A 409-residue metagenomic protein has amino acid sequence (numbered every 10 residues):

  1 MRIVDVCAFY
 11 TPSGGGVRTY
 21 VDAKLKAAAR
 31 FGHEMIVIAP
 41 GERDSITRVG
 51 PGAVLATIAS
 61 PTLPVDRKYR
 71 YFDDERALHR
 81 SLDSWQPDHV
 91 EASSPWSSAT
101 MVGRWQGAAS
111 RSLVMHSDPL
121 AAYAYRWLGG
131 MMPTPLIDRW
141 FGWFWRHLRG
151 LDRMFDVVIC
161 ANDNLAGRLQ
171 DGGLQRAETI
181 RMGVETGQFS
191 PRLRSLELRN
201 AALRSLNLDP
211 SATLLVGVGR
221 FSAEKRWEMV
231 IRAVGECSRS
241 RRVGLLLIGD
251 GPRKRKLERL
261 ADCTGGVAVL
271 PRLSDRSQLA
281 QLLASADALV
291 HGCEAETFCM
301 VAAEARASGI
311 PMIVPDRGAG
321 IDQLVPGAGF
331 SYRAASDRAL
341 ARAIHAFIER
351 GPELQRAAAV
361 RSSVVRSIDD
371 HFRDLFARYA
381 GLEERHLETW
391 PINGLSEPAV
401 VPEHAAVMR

Functional and structural regions predicted by a protein language model:
G41, N164, G183: Carbohydrate-associated surface elements
L113-R146, G187, P191-R192: Acceptor-binding helix/loop patch of EC 2.4 sugar-transfer enzymes, predominantly nucleotide-sugar-dependent
I137-V158, G172: Membrane-proximal helix-turn-helix segments that form the acceptor-binding/catalytic region of lipid-linked
R255-S277: Nucleotide-activated donor-binding/catalytic signature segment of Leloir-type glycosyltransferases, i.e., the conserved
V269, P326, F330-D337, H345-P352: Conserved acidic donor-binding segment of nucleotide-sugar-dependent glycosyltransferases
E294: Aromatic "clamp/platform" in nucleotide-sugar-dependent glycosyltransferases that forms part of the donor/acceptor
P311-P315: Short hydrophobic beta-strand element within catalytic cores of glycosyltransferases and related nucleotide-activated
G351-W390, G394: A charged, aromatic-enriched C-terminal amphipathic alpha-helix characteristic of glycosyltransferases across folds
